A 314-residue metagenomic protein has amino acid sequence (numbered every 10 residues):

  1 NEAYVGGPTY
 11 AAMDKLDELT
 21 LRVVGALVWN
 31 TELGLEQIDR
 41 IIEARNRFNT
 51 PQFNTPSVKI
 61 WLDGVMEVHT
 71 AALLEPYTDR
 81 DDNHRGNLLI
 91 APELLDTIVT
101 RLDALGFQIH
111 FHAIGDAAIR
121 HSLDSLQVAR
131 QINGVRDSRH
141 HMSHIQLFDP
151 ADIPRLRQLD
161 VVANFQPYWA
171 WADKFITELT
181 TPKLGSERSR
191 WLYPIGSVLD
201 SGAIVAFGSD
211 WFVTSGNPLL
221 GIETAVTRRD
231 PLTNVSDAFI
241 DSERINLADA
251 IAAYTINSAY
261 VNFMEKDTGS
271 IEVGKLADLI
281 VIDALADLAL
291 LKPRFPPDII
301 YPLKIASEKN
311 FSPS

Functional and structural regions predicted by a protein language model:
N1-E2, Q108-A113, H140-S143, A206-G208: Short catalytic-loop micro-motif centered on adjacent basic/acidic residues
A3-R120, D124, R155-Y168, I222-T224: Metal-coordinating catalytic core of metallo-dependent amide/deamination hydrolases
T55, G64, H112, M142 (+9 more regions): Divalent metal-coordination and catalytic microenvironments
L95-T100, A104, G202-W211, L247 (+2 more regions): C-terminal substrate/ligand-recognition segments
R101, D124-I132, Y260: Conserved helix-loop functional segments at active or binding sites
L147-D249: Active-site-adjacent C-terminal substructures of enzyme catalytic domains
N217, R229-D241, N246, I251-I256 (+2 more regions): C-terminal cap of metal-dependent C-N hydrolases
N262-D267: Short alpha-helix capping/helix-loop boundary micro-motifs
